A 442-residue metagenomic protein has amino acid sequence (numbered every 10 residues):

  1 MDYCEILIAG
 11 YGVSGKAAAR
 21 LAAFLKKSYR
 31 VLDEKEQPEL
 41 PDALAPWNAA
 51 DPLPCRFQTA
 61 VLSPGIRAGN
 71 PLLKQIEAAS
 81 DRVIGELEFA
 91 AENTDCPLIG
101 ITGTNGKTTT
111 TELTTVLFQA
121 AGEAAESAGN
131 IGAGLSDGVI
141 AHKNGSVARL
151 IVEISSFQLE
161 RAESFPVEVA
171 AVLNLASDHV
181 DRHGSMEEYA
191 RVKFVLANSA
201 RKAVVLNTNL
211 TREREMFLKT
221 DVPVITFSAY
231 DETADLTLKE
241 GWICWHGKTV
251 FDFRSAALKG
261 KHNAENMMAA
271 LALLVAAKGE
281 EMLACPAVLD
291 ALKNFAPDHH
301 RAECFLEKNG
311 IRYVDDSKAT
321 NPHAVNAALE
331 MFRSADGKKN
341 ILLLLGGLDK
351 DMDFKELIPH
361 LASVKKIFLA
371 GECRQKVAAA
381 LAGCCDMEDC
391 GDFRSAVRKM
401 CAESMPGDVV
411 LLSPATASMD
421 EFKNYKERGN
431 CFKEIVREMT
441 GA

Functional and structural regions predicted by a protein language model:
M1-G85, F89-E92: N-terminal leader/targeting and accessory segments in enzymes
D2-E5, A17-L25, A124, F253-V364: Nucleotide phosphate-binding/pyrophosphate-handling subdomain across enzymes that bind or process nucleotide phosphates
R30-E34, V205-T208, I341-L345, V364-E372: Short internal beta-strands
D33, I84-E88, A128, D221-K239 (+3 more regions): Beta-strand->loop->alpha-helix junctions that form or flank phosphate-binding loops in nucleotide-handling enzymes
L40-A50, F57, S80-R82, C96-I99 (+3 more regions): Active-site regions of enzymes building and remodeling cell-envelope glycoconjugates
E86-I131: Walker A (P-loop) phosphate-binding motif
N144-F227, T237-K239, F251-L258, S418-K426: Flexible active-site lid/hinge loop adjacent to a nucleotide/diphosphate and Mg2+-phosphate binding pocket
F354-D408, A442: C-terminal helical cap/extension that packs against the catalytic core of soluble nucleotide-cofactor enzymes
